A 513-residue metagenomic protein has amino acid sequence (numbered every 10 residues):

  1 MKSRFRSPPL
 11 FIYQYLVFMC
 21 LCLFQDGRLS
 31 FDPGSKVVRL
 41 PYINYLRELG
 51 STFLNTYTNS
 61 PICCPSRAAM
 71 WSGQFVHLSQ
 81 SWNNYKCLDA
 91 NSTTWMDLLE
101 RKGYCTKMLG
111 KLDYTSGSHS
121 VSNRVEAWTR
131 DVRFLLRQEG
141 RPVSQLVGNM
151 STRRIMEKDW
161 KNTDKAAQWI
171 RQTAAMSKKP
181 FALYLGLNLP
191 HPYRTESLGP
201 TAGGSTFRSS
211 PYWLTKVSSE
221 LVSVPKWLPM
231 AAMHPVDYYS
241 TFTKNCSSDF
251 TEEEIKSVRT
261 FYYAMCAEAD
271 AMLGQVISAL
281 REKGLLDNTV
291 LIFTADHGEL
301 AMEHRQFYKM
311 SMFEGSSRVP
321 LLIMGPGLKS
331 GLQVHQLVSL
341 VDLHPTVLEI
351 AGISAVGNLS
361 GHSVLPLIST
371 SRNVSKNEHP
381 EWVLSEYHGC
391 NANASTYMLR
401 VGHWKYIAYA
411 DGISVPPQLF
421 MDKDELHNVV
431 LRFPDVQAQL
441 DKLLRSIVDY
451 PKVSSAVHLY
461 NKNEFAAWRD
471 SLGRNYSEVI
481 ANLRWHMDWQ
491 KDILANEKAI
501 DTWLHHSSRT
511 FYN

Functional and structural regions predicted by a protein language model:
K2-F11, L23-V37, L136-M156, R171-K179 (+7 more regions): Active-site-proximal cap/lid insertion segments
Y13-Y15, L49-L54, K102-T106, S177-L183 (+2 more regions): Loop/turn elements at helix/coil->beta-strand transitions in domains of secreted/extracellular proteins
M19-C20, L109, T294, L340 (+1 more regions): Generic enzyme active-site microenvironment
C20-L21, I43-E48, W71, M96-E100 (+13 more regions): Non-transmembrane alpha-helical segments in soluble domains of secreted/periplasmic/extracellular proteins
L23-D26, P61-I62, F75-H77, L112-T115 (+11 more regions): Short, solvent-exposed loop/turn segments at secondary-structure junctions
S30-S66, G73-Q74, E100-K107, E220-V224 (+1 more regions): Short, structured active-site-proximal loop/turn typified by the sulfatase FGly-forming signature C/S-X-P-X-R
R47, A69-K165, W169-A175, E196 (+1 more regions): Catalytic-site neighborhoods of secreted/periplasmic enzymes that process anionic sulfate/phosphate groups
T163, A174, H297-E303, V341-H344 (+7 more regions): C-terminal cap/loop subdomain of S1 sulfatases and analogous C-terminal strand-loop tails that border
